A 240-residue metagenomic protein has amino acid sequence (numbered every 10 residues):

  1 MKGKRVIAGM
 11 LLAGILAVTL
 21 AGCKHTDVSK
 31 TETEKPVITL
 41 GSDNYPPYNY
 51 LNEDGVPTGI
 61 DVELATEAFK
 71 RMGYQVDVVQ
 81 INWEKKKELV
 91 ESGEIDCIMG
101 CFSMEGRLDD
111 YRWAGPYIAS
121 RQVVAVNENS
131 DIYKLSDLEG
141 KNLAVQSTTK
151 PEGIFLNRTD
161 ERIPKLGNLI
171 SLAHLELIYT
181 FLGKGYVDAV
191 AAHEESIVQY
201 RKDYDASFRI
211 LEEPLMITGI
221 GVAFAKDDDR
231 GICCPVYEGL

Functional and structural regions predicted by a protein language model:
M1-M10: Bacterial N-terminal signal peptides that target proteins for export
T19-G22: C-terminal motif of bacterial Sec signal peptides marking the signal peptidase cleavage site
K24, V62-R71, N129-I132, S136-K150 (+2 more regions): Extended ligand-binding regions for polar small-molecule ligands
K30-F102, S171, V236: Extracytoplasmic small-molecule ligand-binding "clamshell" domains of the periplasmic binding protein/Venus flytrap
S42-N44, I118-V126, E194, K202-L240: Periplasmic-binding protein-like
V62, T66, Q75-D137, F208-P214: Acidic, polar ligand-binding/catalytic clefts
A65-Y74, P151-A173, R201-D205: Ligand-binding cleft/hinge of the Venus flytrap
K85-E88, C101-D110, I154-R158, F181-I217: A ligand-binding cleft/hinge motif common to bilobed small-molecule-binding domains
